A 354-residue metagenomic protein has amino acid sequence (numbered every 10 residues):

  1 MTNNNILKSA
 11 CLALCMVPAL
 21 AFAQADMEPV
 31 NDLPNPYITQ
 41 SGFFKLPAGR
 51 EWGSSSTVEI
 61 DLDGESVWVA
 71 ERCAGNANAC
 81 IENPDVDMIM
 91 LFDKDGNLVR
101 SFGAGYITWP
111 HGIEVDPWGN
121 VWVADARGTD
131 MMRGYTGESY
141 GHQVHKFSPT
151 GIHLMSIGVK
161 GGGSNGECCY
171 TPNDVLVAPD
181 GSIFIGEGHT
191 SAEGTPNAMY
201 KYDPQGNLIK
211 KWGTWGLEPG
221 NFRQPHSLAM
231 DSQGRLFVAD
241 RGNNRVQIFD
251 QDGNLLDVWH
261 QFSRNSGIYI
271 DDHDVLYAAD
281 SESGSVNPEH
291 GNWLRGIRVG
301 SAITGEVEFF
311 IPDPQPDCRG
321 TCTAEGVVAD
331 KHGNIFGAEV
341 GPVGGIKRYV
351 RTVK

Functional and structural regions predicted by a protein language model:
M1-C11: Bacterial N-terminal signal peptides that target proteins for export
N5-I6, L20, G234: Generic extreme N-terminus detector
S9-A19: Bacterial N-terminal signal peptides
Q24-K354: Eukaryotic scaffold repeat domains enriched in small/polar residues
